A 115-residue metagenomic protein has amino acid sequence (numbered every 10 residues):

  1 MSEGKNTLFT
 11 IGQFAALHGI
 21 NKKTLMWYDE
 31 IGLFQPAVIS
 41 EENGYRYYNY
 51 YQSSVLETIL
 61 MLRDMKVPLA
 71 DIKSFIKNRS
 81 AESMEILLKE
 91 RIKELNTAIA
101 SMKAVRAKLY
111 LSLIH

Functional and structural regions predicted by a protein language model:
M1, I114-H115: Polar low-complexity intrinsically disordered regions
M1-M65, L69: Basic helix-turn-helix/winged-helix DNA-binding cores and closely related short helical interaction motifs
L60, I76-I114: Short, charged amphipathic alpha-helical surface segments
